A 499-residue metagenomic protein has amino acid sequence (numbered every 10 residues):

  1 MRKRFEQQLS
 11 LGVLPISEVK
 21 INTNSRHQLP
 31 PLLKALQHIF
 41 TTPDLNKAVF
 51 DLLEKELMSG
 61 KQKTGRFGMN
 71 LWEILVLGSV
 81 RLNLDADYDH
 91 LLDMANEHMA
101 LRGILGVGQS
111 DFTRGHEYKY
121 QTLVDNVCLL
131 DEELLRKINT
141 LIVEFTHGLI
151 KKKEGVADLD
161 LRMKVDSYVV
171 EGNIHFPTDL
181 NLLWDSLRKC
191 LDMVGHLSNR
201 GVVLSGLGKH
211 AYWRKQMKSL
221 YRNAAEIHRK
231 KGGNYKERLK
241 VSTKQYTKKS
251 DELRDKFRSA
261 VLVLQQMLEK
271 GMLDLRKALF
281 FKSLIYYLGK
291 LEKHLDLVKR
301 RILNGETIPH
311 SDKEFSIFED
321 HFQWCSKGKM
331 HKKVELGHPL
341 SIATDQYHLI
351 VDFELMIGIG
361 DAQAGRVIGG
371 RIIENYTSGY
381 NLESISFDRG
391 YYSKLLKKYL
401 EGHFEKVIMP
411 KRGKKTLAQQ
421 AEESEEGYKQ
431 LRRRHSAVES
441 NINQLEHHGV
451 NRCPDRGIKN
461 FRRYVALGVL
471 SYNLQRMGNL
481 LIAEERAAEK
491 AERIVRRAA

Functional and structural regions predicted by a protein language model:
M1-A48, A483-A499: Charged, often Cys/His-bearing segments associated with DNA-binding zinc-finger transcription factors
L33-V76, Q420: Basic, short loop/linker segments at the boundary and entry of helix-turn-helix/winged-helix-like folds
G65-M69, M99, I385-L395, K414: Acidic, metal-coordinating catalytic cores used for nucleic-acid/nucleotide bond scission and strand-transfer chemistry
L77, L91, K119-V127, L159-E171 (+6 more regions): Short, conserved catalytic/metal-binding motifs centered on acidic residues
G108-E319: Active-site- or DNA-interface-adjacent structural scaffold in DNA-acting proteins
I285-G289, E426-A499: Basic, amphipathic alpha-helical segments enriched in Lys/Arg and hydrophobic/aromatic residues
T307-T344: Active-site cores of enzymes that catalyze phosphoryl transfer or operate on phosphate-rich substrates
K329-Y376: Electropositive, glycine- and tryptophan-enriched low-complexity nucleic-acid-binding patches
